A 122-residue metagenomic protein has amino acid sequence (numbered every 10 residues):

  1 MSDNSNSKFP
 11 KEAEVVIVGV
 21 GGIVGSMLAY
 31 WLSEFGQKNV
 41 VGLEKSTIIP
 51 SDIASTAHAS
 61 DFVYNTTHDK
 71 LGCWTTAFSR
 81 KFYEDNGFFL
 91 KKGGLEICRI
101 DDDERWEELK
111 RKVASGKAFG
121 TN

Functional and structural regions predicted by a protein language model:
M1-N4: N-terminal mitochondrial targeting presequences
N6-V24, V41: Beta1/beta-strand and adjacent pyrophosphate-binding region of the FAD-binding site in flavoprotein oxidoreductases
M27, S55-A57, Y64: Flavin-dependent oxidoreductases
L32-S33, G116: Hydrophobic alpha-helical packing residues
S33-T56: Glycine-rich FAD pyrophosphate-binding loop
A59-N122: Dinucleotide-binding Rossmann-like beta1-alpha1 core, especially the glycine-rich loop that anchors the ADP
